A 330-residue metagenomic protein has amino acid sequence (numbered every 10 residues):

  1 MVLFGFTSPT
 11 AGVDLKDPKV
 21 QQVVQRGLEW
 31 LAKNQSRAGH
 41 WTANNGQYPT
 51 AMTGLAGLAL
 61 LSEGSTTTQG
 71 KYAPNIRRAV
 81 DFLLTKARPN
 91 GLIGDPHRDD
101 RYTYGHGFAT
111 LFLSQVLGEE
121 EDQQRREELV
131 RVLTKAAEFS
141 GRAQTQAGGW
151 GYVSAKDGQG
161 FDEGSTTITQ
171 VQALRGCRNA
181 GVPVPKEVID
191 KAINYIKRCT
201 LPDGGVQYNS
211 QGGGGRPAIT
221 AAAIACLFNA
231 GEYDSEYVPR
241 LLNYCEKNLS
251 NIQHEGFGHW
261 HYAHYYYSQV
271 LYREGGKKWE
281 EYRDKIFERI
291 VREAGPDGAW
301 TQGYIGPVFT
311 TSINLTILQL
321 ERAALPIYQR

Functional and structural regions predicted by a protein language model:
M1-G5: Bacterial N-terminal signal peptides
S8-R26, H40-N75, R88-D190, R198-K285 (+1 more regions): An alpha-helical repeat/solenoid feature that recognizes helix-turn-helix modules
E29-W30, S36-R37: N-terminal mature-domain "stem" immediately C-terminal to a signal peptide or N-terminal signal-anchor/transmembrane
Y282-A294: C-terminal closing repeat unit and adjoining cap/tail of repeat-based domains
A294-G295, P307: Predominantly the C-terminal beta-signal and adjacent terminal strand-loop region of outer-membrane beta-barrel
